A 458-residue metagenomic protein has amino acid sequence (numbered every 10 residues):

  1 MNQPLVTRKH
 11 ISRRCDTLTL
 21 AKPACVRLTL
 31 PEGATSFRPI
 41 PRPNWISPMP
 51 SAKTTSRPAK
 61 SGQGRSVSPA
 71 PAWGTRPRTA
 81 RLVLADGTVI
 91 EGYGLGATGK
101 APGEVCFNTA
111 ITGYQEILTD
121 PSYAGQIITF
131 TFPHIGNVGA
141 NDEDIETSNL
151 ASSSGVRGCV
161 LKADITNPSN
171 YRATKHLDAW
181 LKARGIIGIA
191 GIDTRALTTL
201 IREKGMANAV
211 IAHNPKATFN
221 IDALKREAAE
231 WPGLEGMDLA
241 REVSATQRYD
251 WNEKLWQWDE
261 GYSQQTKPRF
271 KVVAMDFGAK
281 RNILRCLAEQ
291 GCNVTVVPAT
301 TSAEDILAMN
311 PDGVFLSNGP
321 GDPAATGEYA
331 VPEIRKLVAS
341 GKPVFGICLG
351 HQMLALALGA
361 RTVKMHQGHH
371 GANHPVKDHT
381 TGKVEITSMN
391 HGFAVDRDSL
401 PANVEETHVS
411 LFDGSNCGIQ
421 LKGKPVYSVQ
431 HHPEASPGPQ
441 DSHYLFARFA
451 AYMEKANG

Functional and structural regions predicted by a protein language model:
A21, A308, G313-R397, G438-A456: Cysteine-nucleophile active-site neighborhood
A21-A24, G33-A34: Intrinsic disorder/low-complexity segments enriched in small, polar and charged residues
P50-M309, G321, E434-D441, R448-G458: RNA-binding accessory domains that recognize and position tRNA/RNA substrates
G382-K424: Catalytic beta-strand/loop cores that center a nucleophilic Ser/Cys/Thr and support acyl-enzyme chemistry
